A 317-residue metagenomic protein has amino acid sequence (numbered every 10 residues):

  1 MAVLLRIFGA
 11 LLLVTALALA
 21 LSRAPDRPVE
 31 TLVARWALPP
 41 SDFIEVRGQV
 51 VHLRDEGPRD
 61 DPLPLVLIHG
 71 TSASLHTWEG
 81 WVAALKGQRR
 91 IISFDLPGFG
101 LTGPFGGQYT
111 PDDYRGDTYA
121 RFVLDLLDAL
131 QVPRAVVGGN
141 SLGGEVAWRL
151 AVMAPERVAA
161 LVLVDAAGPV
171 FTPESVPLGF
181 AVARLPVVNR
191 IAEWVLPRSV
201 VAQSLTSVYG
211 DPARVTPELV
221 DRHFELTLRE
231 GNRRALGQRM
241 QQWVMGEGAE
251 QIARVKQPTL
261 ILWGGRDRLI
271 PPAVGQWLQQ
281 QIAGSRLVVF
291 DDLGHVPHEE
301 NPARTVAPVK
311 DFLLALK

Functional and structural regions predicted by a protein language model:
M1-L63, Q88-R89, Y114, P133 (+1 more regions): Alpha/beta-hydrolase fold catalytic core
A24, T31-V33, S175-V176, E193-R254: Conserved alpha/beta-hydrolase catalytic His-Asp/Glu region
V46-R47, R54-E56, L96-G138, A307: Active-site loop/oxyanion-hole signature of alpha/beta-hydrolase fold enzymes
E56-P104: Conserved HGGG/HGGXW glycine-rich cap/lid loop of the alpha/beta-hydrolase fold
V152, L161-R190: Flexible "cap/lid" loop of the alpha/beta hydrolase fold
V255, I261-W263: Short beta-strand/loop motif that positions the catalytic acidic residue of the alpha/beta-hydrolase fold
R266-I270: Acidic catalytic loop of the alpha/beta-hydrolase fold
S285-K317: Catalytic active-site module of serine/aspartate enzymes centered on a nucleophile-bearing elbow/loop
